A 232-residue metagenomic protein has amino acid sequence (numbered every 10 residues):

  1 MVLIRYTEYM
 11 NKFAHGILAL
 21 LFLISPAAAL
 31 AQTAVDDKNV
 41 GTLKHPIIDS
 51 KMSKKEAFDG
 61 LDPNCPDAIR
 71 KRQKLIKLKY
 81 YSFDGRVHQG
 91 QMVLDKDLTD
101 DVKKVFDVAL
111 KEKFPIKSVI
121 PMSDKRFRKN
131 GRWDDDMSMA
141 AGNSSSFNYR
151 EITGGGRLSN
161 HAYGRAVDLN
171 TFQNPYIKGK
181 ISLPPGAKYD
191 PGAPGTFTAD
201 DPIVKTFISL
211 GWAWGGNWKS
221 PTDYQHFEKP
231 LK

Functional and structural regions predicted by a protein language model:
T7-I17: Bacterial N-terminal signal peptides that target proteins for export
G16-P26: Bacterial N-terminal signal peptides
A27-A31: Sec/Tat signal peptide C-region and signal peptidase I cleavage site
Q32-R86: N-terminal module-boundary/linker segments of secreted carbohydrate-active enzymes
P66-R70, G90-D101, R157-H161, G195-A199: Extracytoplasmic/periplasmic, Sec-exported soluble proteins
R72-S138: Active-site acidic/histidine clusters and adjacent loop/turn architecture that either coordinate catalytic ions
K113-K117, K129-D168: Mid-length scaffold segments of soluble, non-membrane domains
E151-L158, Y163-K232: Catalytic cores and adjacent binding grooves of peptidoglycan-active enzymes
